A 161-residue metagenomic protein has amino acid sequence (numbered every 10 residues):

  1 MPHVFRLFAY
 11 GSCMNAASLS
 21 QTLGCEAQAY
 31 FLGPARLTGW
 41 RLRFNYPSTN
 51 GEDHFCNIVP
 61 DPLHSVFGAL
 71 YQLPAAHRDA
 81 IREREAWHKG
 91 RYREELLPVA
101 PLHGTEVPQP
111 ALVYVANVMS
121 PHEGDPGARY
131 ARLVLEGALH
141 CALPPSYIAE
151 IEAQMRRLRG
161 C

Functional and structural regions predicted by a protein language model:
M1-C161: Glycine-aromatic micro-motifs
